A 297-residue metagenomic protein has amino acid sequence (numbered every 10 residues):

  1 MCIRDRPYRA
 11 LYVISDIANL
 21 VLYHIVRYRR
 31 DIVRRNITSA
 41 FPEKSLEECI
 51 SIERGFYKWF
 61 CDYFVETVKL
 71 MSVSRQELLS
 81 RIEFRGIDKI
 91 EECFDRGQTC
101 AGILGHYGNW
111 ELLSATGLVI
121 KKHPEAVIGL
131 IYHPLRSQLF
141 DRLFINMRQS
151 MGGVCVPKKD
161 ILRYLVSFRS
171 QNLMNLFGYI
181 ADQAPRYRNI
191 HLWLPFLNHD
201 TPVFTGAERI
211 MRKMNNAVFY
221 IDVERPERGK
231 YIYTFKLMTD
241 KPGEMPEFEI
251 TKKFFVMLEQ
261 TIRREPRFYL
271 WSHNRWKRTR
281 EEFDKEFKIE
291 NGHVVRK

Functional and structural regions predicted by a protein language model:
M1-L104, N109, D141-N146, G152: Membrane-anchoring hydrophobic helices of lipid-metabolizing enzymes
L20-V21, E77, L130-Y132, W193-F196 (+1 more regions): Short, contiguous strand/loop micro-motifs
I25, R81-I82, R136, P157 (+2 more regions): Residues that cap or flank secondary-structure elements
S51-R54, N146, S150, K159-K297: Non-catalytic C-terminal accessory region of glycerolipid acyltransferases and related lyso-lipid remodeling enzymes
E91, A115, E208-R209: Alpha-helical segments flanking ligand/cofactor-binding loops in enzyme cores
C93, G117-I120, F168, T261: Hydrophobic helix-cap positions at the C-terminus of alpha-helices in RecA-like/P-loop ATPase nucleotide-binding cores
R96-K159, R186-P195: Catalytic core of membrane glycerolipid acyltransferases/transacylases, capturing the structured, soluble-facing
